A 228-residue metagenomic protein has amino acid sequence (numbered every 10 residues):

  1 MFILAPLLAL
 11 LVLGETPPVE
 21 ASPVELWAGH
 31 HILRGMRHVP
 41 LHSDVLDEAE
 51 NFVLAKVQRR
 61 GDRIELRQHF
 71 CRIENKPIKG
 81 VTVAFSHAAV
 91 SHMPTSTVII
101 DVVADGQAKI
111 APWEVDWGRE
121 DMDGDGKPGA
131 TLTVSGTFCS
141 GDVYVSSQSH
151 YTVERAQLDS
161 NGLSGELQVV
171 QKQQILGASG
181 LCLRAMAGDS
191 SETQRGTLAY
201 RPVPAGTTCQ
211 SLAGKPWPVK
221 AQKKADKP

Functional and structural regions predicted by a protein language model:
F2-L13: Sec-dependent N-terminal signal peptides
G14-I32, Q157-S160: N-terminal helix-cap/turn-to-beta initiation motif at the start of protein domains
H31, L66-Q68, S164-V169: Extended beta-sheet lipid-handling architectures
I32, R37, S43-D47: Phox homology (PX) phosphoinositide-binding domain
G35-V39, E74-P77, Q173-I175: Gram-negative outer-membrane beta-barrel proteins
L46-G162: Predominantly extracellular/secreted and cell-surface proteins with exposed, flexible low-complexity segments
A49, V53, V143-P228: Edge beta-strand at a domain terminus
